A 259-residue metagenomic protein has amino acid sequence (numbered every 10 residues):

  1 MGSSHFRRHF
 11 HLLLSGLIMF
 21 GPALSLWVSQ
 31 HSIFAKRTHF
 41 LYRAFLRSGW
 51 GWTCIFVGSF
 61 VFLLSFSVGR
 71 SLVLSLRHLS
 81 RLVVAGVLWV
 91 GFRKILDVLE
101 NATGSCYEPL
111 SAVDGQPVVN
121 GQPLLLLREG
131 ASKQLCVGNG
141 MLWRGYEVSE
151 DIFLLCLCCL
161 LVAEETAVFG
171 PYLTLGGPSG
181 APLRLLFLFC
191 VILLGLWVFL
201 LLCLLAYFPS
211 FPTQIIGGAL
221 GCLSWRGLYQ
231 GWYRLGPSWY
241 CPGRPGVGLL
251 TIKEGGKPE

Functional and structural regions predicted by a protein language model:
M1-E259: Terminal transmembrane helix and immediately flanking juxtamembrane interfaces of multi-pass membrane proteins
